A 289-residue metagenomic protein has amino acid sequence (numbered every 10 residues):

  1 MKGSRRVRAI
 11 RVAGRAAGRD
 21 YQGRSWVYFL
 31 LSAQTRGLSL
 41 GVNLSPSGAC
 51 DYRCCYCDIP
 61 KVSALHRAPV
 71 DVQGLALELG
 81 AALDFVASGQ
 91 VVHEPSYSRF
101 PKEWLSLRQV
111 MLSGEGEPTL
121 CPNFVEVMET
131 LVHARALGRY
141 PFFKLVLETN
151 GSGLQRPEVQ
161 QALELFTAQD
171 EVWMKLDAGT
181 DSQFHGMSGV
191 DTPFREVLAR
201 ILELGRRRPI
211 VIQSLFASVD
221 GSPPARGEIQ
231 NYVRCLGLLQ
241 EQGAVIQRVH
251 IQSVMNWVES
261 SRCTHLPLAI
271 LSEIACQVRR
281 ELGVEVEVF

Functional and structural regions predicted by a protein language model:
M1-S47, R53-C55, I59-L77, A81-S106: N-terminal [4Fe-4S]-dependent radical SAM core
M1-T35, G221-F289: Auxiliary Fe-S-binding modules of radical SAM enzymes
S39-N43, Q109-M111, V146, W173: Short aromatic/hydrophobic contact patches that present stacked aromatics for nucleic-acid/ligand binding
C57-S63, Q109-L112, P209-L215, S253-M255: A short small-residue
I59-A168: Conserved Radical SAM active-site core
T119-L266: Conserved AdoMet/S-adenosylmethionine-binding subsite of the radical SAM
